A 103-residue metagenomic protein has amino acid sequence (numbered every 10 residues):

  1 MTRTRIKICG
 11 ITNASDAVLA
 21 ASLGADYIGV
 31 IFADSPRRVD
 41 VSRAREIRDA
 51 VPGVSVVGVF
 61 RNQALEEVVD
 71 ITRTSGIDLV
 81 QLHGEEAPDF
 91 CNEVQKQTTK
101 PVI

Functional and structural regions predicted by a protein language model:
M1-I103: Conserved N-terminal beta1-alpha1 strand-loop-helix module at the mouth
